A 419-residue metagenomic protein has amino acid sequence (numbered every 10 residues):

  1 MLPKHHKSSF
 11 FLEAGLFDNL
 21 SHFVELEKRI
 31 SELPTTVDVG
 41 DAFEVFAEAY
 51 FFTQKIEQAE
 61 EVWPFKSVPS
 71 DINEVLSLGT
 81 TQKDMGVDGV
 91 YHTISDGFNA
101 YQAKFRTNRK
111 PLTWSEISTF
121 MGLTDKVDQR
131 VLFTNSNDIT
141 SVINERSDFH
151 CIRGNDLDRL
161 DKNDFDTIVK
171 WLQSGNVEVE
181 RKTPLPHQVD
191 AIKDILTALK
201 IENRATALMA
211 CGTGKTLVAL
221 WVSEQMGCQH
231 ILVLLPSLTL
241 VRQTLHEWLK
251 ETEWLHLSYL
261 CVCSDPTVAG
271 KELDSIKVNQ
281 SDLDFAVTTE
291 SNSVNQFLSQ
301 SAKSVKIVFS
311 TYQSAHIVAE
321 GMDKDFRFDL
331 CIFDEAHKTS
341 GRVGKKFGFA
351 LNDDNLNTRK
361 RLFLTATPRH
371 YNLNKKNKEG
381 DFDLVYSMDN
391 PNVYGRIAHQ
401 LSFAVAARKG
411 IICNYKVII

Functional and structural regions predicted by a protein language model:
P3-K28, L33, V68-T80, S118-A210 (+2 more regions): ATP-dependent helicase/translocase motor core
D38-K126, V142: Catalytic centers of nucleases
C228-E253, Y259-T267: Conserved Walker A/P-loop ATP-binding site and its immediately adjacent core in helicase/helicase-like ATPase domains
C261-K271, F285-T289, Y312-I317, K338-G341: Conserved helicase motor
S291, K338-N352, K376-M388: Substrate-gripping "pore-loop 1 plus following alpha2 helix"
S293-R327: Conserved helix/coil segment N-terminal to the catalytic DExD/H
D323-F363, P368-R369: SF2 helicase catalytic motif II
L373-I419: Interdomain helical connector at the RecA1-RecA2 junction of SF1/SF2 helicase-like NTPases
